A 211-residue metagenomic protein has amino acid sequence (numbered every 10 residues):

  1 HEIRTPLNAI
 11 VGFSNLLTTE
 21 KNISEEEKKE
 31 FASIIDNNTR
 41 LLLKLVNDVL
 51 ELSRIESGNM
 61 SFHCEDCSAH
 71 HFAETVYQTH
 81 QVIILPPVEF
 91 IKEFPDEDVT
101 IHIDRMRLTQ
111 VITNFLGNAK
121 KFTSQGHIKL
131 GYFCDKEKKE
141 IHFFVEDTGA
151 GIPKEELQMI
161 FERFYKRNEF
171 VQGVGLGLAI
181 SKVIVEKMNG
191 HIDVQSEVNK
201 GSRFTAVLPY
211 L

Functional and structural regions predicted by a protein language model:
G12, I152-F164: Short conserved segment of the HATPase_c
T18-E25: Short acidic helix/loop segment immediately C-terminal to the autophosphorylated histidine in two-component histidine
N37-L42: Short alpha-helical segment of the dimerization/phosphotransfer core of two-component systems
S53-C64: Helix-loop junction within the histidine kinase core
H63-S68, L85-V99: Conserved catalytic submotifs in the C-terminal HATPase_c
G177, S181: Short alpha-helical Gxxx[C/S/T] motif in the catalytic ATP-binding
